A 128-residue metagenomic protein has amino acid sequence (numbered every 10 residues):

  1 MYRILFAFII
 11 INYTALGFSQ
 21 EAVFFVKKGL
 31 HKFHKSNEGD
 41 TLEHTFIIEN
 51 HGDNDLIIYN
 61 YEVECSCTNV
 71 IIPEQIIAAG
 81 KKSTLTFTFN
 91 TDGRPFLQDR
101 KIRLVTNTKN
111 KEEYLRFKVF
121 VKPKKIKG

Functional and structural regions predicted by a protein language model:
I4-Y13: Sec-dependent N-terminal signal peptides
G17-I47, D53, K109-G128: Long, low-complexity ectodomains and other extracytoplasmic segments of secretory-pathway proteins
I47-N50, V63, F89, L104 (+1 more regions): Hydrophobic beta-strand positions in extracellular immunoglobulin-like domains
D53-T84: Surface-exposed binding patches on compact interaction domains or structured appendages
N90-F96, K124: Short, surface-exposed loop/turn segments at beta-strand-coil junctions that are enriched for proline with nearby
Q98-T108: A short beta-strand micro-motif common to beta-rich folds, especially ectodomain repeats
